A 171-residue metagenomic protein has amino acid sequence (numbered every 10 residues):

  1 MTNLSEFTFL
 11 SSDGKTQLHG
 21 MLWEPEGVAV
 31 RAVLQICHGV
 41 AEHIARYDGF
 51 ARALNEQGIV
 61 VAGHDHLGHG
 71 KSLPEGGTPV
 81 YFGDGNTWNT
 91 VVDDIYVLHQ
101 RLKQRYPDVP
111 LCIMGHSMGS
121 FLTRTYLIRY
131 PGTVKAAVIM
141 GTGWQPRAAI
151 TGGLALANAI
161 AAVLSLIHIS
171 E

Functional and structural regions predicted by a protein language model:
M1-P25: N-terminal cap/lid segment of alpha/beta-hydrolase-fold proteins
G39-E42: Active-site glycine-rich loops that stabilize anionic/oxyanionic intermediates across multiple enzyme folds
A51-G77: Conserved alpha/beta-hydrolase
G83-K103: Alpha/beta-hydrolase active-site loop
Y106-H116: Alpha/beta-hydrolase fold nucleophile elbow
G115-G119, T123: Gly/Ala-rich beta-loop-alpha elbow adjacent to hydrolase catalytic centers
V138-R147: Active-site nucleophile loop of the alpha/beta-hydrolase fold
S165-E171: Residue-level detector of conserved catalytic or cofactor/ligand-binding positions in enzyme active sites
